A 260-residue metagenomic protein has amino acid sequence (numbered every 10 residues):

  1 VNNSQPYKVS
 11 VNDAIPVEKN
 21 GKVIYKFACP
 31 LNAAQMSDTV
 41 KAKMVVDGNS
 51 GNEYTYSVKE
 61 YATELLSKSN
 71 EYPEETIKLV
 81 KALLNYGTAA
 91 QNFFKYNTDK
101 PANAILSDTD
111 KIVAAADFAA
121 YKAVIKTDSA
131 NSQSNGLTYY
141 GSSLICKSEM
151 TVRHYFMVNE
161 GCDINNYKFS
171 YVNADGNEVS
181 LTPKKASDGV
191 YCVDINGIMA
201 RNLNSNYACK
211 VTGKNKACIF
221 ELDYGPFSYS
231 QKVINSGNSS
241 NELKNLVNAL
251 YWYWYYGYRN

Functional and structural regions predicted by a protein language model:
V1-N260: Short, surface-exposed linear motifs at loops/turns and structural transition points
